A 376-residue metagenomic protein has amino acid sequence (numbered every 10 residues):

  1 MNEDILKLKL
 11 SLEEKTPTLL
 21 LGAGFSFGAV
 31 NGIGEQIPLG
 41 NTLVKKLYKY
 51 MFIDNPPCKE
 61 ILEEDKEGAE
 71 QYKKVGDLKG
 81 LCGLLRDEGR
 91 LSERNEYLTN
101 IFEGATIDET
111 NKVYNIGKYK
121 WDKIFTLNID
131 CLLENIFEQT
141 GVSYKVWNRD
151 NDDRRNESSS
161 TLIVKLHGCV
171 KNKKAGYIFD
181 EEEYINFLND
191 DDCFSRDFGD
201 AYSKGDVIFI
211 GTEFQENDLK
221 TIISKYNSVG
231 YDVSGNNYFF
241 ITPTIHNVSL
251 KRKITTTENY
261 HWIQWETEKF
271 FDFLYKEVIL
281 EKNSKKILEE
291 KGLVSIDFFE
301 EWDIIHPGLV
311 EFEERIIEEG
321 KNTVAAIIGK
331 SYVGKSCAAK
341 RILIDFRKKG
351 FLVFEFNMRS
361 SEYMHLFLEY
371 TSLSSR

Functional and structural regions predicted by a protein language model:
M1-N283: Conserved catalytic-core helix/loop/strand module for nucleotide-ribose chemistry
S11-E13, Y202, E314-N322: Phosphate-binding P-loop
H167-V170, S331, S360: Short, flexible loop/turn elements at secondary-structure junctions
K285-E314: N-terminal pre-Walker A segment at the start of P-loop NTPase domains
K321-A339: Walker A/P-loop nucleotide-binding motif
K340-I344: A conserved segment at the C-terminal end of the G1
D345-L373: AAA+/P-loop NTPase substrate/partner-engagement loops
R376: Conserved Walker B catalytic segment
